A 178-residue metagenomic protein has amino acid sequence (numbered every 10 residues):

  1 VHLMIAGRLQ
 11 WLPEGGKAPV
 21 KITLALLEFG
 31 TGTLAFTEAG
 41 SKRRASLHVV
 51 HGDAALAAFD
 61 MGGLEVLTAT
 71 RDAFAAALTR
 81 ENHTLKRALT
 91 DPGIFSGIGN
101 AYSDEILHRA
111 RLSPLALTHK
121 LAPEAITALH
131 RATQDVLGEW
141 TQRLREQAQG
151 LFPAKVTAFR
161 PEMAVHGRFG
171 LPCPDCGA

Functional and structural regions predicted by a protein language model:
H2-L112, L117: Phosphate/anion-contacting hairpin/loop surfaces
T118-P123: Functional transmembrane or membrane-interface alpha-helices that line membrane-embedded catalytic, ligand-binding
E124, R131: Basic nucleic-acid-binding interfaces
T133-V136, K155: Long C-terminal interaction/binding lobes of large macromolecular proteins
R143-A148: Flexible, glycine/charged-enriched surface loops at secondary-structure junctions
G150-A164: Short Cys/His-rich Zn2+-coordinating modules
H166-G170: Short metal-coordination and nucleic-acid-contact micro-motifs, chiefly zinc-binding Cys/His arrays
C173-C176: Short cysteine-rich clusters marking metal-coordination/redox-active sites
